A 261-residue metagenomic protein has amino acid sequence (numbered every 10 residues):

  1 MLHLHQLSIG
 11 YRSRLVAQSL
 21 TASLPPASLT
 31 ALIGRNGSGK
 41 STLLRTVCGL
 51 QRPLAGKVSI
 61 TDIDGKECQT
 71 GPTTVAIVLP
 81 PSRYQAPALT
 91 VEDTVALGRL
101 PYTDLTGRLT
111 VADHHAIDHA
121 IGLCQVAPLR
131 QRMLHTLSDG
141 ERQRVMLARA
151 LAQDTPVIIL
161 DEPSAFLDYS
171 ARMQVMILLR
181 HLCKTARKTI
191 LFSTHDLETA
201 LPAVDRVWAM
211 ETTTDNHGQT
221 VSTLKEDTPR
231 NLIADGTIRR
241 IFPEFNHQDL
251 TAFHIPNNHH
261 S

Functional and structural regions predicted by a protein language model:
I33-R35: The feature captures the beta-strand-to-loop junction immediately N-terminal to the Walker
C48: Helix-to-loop junction immediately C-terminal to a conserved catalytic motif
V111-L129: Conserved ABC ATPase "signature" region
M133-L137: Conserved ABC ATPase signature
I158-D161: Catalytic Walker B motif of ABC-type/P-loop ATPase nucleotide-binding domains
T194-H195: H-loop/switch region of ABC-family ATPase nucleotide-binding domains
P229-S261: ABC ATPase nucleotide-binding domains
